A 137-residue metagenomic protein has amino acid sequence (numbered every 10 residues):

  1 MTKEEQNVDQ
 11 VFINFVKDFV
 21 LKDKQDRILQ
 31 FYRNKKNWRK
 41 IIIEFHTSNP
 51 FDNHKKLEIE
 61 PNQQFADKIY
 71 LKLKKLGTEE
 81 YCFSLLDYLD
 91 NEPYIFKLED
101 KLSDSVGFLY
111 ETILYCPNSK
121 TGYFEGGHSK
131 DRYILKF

Functional and structural regions predicted by a protein language model:
M1-K130, K136-F137: Structured alpha/beta or helical-core interaction and ligand-binding surfaces enriched in interleaved
